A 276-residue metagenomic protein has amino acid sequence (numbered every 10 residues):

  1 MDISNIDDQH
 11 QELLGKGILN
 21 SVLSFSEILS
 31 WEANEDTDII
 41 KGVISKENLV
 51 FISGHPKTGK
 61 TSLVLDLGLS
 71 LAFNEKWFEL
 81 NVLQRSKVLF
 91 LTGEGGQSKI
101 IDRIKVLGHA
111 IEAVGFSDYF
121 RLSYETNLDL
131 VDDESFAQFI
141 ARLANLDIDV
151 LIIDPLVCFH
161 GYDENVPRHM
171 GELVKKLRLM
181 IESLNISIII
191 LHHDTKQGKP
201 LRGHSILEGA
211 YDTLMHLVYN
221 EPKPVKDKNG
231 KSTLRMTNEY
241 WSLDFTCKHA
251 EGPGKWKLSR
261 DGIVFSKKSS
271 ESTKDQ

Functional and structural regions predicted by a protein language model:
M1-G17: Short, small/acidic-rich helices and loops at N termini and domain boundaries of DNA replication/processing enzymes
E12-G108, V114-G115: The Walker A/P-loop phosphate-binding site
I18, I40, K76, V82-R168 (+2 more regions): Conserved inter-motif catalytic segment of the P-loop NTP-binding fold
S30-T37, D133-E134, K196-G198: Short gly/ser/thr-rich secondary-structure transition/capping motifs
F51-I52, K57, T61-S62, V150 (+1 more regions): Phosphate-binding/switch region of NTP-binding enzymes
L67, K99-L107, Q138-F139, E172-K176 (+2 more regions): Alpha-helical scaffold elements adjacent to nucleotide-binding pockets in ATP/GTP-utilizing enzyme cores
D275-Q276: Short amphipathic alpha-helical interface segments
